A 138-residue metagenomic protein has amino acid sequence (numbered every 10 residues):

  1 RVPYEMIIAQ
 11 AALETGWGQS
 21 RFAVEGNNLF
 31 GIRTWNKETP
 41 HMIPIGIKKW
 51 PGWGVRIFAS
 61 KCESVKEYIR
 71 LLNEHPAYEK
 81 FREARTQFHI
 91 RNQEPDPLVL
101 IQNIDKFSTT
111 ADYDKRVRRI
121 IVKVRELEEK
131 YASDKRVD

Functional and structural regions predicted by a protein language model:
R1-I8, L13, W17-D138: Catalytic cores of secreted/periplasmic lytic hydrolases that degrade extracellular macromolecules
